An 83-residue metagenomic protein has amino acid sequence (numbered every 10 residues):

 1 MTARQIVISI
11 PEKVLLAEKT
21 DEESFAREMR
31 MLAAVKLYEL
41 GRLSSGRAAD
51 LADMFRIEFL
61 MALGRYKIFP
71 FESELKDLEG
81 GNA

Functional and structural regions predicted by a protein language model:
M1-A83: Small, basic N-terminal interaction modules of short regulatory proteins
